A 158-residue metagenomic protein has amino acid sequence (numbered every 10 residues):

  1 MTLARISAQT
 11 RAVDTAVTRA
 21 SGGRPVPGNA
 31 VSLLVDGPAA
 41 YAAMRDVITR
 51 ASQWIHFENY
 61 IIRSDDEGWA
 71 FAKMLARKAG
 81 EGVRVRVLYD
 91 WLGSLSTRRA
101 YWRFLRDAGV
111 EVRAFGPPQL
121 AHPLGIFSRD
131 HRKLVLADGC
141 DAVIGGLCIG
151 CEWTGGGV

Functional and structural regions predicted by a protein language model:
M1-V158: N-terminal localization/anchoring segments of enzymes in phospholipid and broader phosphate metabolism
